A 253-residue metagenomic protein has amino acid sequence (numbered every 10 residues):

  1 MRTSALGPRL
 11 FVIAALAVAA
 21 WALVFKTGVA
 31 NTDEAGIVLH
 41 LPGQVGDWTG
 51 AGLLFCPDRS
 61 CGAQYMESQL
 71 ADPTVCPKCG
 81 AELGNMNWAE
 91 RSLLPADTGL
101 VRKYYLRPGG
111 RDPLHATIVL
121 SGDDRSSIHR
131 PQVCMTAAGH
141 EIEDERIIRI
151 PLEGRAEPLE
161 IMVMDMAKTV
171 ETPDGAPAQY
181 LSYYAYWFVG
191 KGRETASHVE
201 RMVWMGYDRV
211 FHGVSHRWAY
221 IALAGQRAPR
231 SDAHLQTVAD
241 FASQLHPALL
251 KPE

Functional and structural regions predicted by a protein language model:
R2-L10: N-terminal membrane topogenic signal
R9-F25: Hydrophobic membrane-insertion alpha-helices, especially the h-region of bacterial N-terminal signal peptides
G28-G46: Alpha-helical transmembrane signal-anchor/signal-peptide segments
A30-E34, D72-E90, L235-P252: Soluble extracytoplasmic regions of secretory-pathway and membrane proteins
G43-D47, C56-S68: Short, intrinsically disordered, charge-biased short linear motifs at domain edges
T49-A51, Q64, S68-P73, P77-F211: Short, solvent-exposed recognition patches
R209, W218-E253: Surface-exposed amphipathic alpha-helical segments
